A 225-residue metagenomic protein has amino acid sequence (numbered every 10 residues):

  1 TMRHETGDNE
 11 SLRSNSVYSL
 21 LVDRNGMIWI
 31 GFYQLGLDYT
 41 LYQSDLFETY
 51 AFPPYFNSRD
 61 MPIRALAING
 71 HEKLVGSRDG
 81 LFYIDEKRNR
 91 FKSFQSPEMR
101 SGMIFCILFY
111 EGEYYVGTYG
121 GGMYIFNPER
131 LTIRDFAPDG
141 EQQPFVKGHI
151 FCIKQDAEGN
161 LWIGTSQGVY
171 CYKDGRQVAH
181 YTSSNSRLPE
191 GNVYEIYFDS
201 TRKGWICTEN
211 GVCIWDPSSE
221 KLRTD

Functional and structural regions predicted by a protein language model:
T1-D225: Carboxylate-rich, polar loop motifs that coordinate divalent cations or form catalytic acidic clusters
